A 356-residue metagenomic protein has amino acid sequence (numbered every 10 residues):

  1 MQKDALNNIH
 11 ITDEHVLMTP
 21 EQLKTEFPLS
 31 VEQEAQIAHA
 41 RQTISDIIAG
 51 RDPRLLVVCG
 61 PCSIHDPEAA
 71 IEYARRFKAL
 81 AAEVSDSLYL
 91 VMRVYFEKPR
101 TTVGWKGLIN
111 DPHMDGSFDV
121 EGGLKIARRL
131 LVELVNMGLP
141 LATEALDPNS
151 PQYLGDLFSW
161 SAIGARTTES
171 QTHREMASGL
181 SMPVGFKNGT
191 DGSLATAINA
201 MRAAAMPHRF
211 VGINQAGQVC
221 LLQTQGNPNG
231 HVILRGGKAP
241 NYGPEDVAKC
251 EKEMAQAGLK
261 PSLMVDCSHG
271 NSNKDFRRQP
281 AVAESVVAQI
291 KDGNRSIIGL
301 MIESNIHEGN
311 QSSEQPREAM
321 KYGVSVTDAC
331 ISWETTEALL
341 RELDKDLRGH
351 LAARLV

Functional and structural regions predicted by a protein language model:
Q2-N8, A74, S87-Y242, D246-V247 (+8 more regions): Active-site-facing alpha/beta catalytic cores
N8-A49: N- or domain-start disorder-to-order transition segments that initiate the globular core
P20-P28, T224-G236, M320, V324: Gly-rich Lys/Arg/Thr-decorated short loops/hinges at beta-loop-alpha junctions or inter-strand turns that position
L56-A69, D328: Conserved phosphate/anionic-ligand binding catalytic regions in large, soluble enzymes, centered on
G60, V265, S332: Conserved, mostly hydrophobic/aromatic
A70-E83: Histidine-anchored nucleotide/phosphate-binding helix
L234-G237, N241, K249-M264: A contiguous, surface-oriented mixed alpha/beta subdomain in the mid-to-C-terminal portion of proteins that forms
N305-L351: Internal helix-turn-beta structural module
